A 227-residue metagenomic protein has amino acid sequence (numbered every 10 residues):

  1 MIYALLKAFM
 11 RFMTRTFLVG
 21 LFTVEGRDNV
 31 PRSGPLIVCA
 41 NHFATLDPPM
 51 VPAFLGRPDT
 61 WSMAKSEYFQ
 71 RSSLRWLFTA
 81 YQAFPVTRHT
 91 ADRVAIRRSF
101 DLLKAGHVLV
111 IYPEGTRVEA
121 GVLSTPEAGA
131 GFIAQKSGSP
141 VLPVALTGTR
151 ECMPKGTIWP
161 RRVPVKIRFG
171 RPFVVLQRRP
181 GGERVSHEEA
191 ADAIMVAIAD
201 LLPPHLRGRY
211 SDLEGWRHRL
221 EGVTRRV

Functional and structural regions predicted by a protein language model:
Y3, P31-T90, R98: Catalytic core of membrane glycerolipid acyltransferases/transacylases, capturing the structured, soluble-facing
Y3-V19, R75, T79: Short hydrophobic helices that act as membrane-entry/anchoring signals
M10-H42: Helix-to-loop junction immediately C-terminal to a conserved catalytic motif
L77, D101, F132-K136: Hydrophobic/aromatic ligand-binding patch that stacks against planar heteroaromatic rings of cofactors or nucleotides
R97-A105, F169-H205: A charged, well-structured terminal subsegment
F100-A130: Catalytic-site beta-strand/loop segments enriched in glycine and acidic/polar residues
V122-H187, W216-R226: A cross-family acyltransferase "interaction/gating" segment
P204-R217: Short, flexible loop/turn segments with low-complexity composition
